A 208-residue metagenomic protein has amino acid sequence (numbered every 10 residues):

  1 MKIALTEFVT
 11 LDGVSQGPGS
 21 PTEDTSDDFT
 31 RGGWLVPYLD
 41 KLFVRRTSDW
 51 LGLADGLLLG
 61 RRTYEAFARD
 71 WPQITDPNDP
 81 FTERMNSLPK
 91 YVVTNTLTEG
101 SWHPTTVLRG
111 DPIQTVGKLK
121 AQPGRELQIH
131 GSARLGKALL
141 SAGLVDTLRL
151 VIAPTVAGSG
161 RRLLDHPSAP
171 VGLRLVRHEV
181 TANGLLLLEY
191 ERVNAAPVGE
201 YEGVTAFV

Functional and structural regions predicted by a protein language model:
M1-L144, P154-V208: Portal/gating segments that form or line small-molecule/metal binding sites
